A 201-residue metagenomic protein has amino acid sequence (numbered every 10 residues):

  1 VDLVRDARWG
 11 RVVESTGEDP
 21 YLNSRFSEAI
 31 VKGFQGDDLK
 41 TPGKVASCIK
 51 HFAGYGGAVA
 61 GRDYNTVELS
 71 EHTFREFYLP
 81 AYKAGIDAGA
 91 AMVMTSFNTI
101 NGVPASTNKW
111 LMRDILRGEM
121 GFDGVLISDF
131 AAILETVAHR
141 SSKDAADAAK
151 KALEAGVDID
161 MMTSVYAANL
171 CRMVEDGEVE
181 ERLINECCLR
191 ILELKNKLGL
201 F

Functional and structural regions predicted by a protein language model:
V1-F201: Glycoside hydrolase catalytic-domain context in secreted enzymes
